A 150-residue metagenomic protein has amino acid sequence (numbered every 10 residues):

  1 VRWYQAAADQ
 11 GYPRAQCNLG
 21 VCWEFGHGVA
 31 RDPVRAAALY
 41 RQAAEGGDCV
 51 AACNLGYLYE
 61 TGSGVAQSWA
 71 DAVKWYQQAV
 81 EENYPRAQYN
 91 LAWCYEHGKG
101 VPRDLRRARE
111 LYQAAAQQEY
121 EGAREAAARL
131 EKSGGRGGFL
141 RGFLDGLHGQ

Functional and structural regions predicted by a protein language model:
Y4, D9-P13, F25-H27, D32 (+6 more regions): Short helix-capping/linker turns of helical repeat alpha-solenoids
N18-F25, V29, L39, A52-T61 (+4 more regions): Hydrophobic face of amphipathic alpha-helices that form TPR/SEL1-like repeat modules and related alpha-solenoid
Q118-Q150: Terminal, low-structured helical/coil segments at or just beyond the last alpha-helical repeat
